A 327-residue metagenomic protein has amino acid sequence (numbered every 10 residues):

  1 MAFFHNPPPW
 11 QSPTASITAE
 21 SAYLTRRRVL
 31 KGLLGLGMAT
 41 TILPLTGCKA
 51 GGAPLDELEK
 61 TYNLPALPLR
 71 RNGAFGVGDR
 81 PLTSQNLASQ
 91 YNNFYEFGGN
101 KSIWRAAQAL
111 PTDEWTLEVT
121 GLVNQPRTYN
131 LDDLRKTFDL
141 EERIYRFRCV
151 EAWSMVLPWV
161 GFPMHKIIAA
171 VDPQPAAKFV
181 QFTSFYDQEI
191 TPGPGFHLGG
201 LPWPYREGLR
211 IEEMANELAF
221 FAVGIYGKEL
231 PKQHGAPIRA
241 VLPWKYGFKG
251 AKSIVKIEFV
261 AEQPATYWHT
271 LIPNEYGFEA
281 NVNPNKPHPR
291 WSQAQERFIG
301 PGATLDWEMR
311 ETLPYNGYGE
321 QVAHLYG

Functional and structural regions predicted by a protein language model:
M1-T25, G35-I42: N-terminal secretory signal peptides
P7-I17, A50-G73: N-terminal leader/transition segments
A15-R28, D79, T83, W104: Asp/Glu-centered strand-loop micro-motifs enriched in Gly/Pro and often flanked by an aromatic residue
Y23-L24, R28-L30, L34, Y91 (+2 more regions): A broad "ordered helical/assembly scaffold" signature
R28-G51, A240: N-terminal export signals
L58-G327: Structured, non-membrane catalytic/scaffold regions adjacent to prosthetic-group chemistry
